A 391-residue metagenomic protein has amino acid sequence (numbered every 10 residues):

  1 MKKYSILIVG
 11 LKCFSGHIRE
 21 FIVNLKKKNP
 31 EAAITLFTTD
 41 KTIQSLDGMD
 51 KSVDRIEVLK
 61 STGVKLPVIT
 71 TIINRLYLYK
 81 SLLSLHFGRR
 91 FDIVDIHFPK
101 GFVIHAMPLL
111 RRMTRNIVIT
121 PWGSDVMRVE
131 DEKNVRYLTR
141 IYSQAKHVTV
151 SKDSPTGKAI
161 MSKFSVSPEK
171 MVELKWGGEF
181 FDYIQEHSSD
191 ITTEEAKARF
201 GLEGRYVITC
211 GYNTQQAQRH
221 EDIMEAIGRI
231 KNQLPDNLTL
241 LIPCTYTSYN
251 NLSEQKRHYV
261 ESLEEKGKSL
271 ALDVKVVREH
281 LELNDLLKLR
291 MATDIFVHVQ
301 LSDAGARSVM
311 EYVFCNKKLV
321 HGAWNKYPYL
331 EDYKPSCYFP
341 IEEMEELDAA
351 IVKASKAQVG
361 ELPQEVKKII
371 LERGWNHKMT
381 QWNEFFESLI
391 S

Functional and structural regions predicted by a protein language model:
L7, A196-R219, M224-R229, L240-C244: Conserved donor-binding/catalytic core segment of Leloir-type glycosyltransferases
V9-G10, T71, L83-V103, V118 (+2 more regions): Short N-terminal targeting/anchoring amphipathic segment
G16, E342-E345, K356-I390: A charged, aromatic-enriched C-terminal amphipathic alpha-helix characteristic of glycosyltransferases across folds
L83-G88, D131-T149: Membrane-proximal helix-turn-helix segments that form the acceptor-binding/catalytic region of lipid-linked
I93-D95, P108-R128, T149-V150: Active-site proximal beta-strand in glycosyltransferases
Q144-E186, H258: A short, active-site helix/loop in glycosyltransferases that binds the activated sugar's phosphate group
Q255-H280: Nucleotide-activated donor-binding/catalytic signature segment of Leloir-type glycosyltransferases, i.e., the conserved
K288-A304, K317: Acidic donor-binding loop of glycosyltransferase active sites
